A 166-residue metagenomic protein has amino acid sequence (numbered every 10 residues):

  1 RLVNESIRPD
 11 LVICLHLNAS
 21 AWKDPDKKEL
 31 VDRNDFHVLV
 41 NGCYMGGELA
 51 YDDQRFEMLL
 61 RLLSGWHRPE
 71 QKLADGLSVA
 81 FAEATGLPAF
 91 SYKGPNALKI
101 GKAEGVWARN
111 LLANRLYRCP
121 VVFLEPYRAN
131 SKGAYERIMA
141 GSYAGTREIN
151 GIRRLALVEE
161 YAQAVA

Functional and structural regions predicted by a protein language model:
R1, P9, D35-F36, E70-S78 (+1 more regions): Extracytoplasmic/secreted envelope proteins and their assembly/folding machinery, especially bacterial periplasmic
R1-L2, P25-D26, L59-R68, N110-L112 (+1 more regions): Second-shell loop/turn segments in exported
R1-M45: Catalytic-core regions of hydrolytic enzymes
N4-R8, L17, S78-L87, A166: Sec-exported extracytoplasmic/periplasmic mature domains
L17-K23, Y44-G46, W66, E83 (+2 more regions): Solvent-exposed loop/turn segments at secondary-structure junctions within structured extracellular/periplasmic domains
K28-L60, L77, N130-G141: A structural motif
L59-A84, P88: Catalytic cores of nucleophile-dependent amide-cleaving enzymes
A82-A166: Active-site-adjacent mobile loop/cap segments within catalytic or ligand-binding domains
